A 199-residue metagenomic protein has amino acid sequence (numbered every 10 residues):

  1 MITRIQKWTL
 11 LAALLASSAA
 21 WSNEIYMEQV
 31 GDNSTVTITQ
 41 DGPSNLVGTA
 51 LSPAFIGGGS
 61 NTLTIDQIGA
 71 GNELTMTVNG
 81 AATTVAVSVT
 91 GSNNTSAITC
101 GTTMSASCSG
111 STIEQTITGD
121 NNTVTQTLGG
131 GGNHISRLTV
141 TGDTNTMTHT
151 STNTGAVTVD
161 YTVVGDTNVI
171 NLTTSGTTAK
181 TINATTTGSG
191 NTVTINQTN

Functional and structural regions predicted by a protein language model:
M1-T9: Bacterial N-terminal signal peptides that target proteins for export
T3-R4, L14, M27: Generic structural signal for short, flexible, solvent-exposed coil/loop and linker residues
L10-A16: Hydrophobic helical h-region of N-terminal Sec-dependent signal peptides in bacterial secretory/periplasmic proteins
S17-S18, S22: N-terminal signal peptide c-region/cleavage motif recognized by signal peptidases
N23-N199: Low-complexity repeat regions of mature extracellularly deployed or surface/particle-associated proteins
